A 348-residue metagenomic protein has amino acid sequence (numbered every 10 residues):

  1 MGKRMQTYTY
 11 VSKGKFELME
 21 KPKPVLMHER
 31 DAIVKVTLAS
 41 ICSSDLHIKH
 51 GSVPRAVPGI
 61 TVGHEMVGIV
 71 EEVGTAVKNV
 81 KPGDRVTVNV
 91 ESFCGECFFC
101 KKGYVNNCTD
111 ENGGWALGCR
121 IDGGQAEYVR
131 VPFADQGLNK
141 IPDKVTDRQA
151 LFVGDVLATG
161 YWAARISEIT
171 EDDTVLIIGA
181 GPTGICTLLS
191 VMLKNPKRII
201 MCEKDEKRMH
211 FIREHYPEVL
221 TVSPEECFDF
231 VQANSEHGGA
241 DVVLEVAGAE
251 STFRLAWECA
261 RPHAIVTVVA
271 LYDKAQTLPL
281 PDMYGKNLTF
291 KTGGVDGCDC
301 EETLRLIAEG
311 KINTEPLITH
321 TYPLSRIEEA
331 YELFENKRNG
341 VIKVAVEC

Functional and structural regions predicted by a protein language model:
M1-M5, K204, D229-F230, R254-E258 (+1 more regions): C-terminal hydrophobic helical "lid"/dimerization subdomain of Rossmann-like NAD(P)H-dependent oxidoreductases
P24-A39, S52-K101, P142-V145: Glycine-rich beta-strand-centered segment in the early N-terminal region that forms part of a ligand/cofactor-binding
L38, N89, L244-V246, C348: Short, well-ordered coil/turn residues at beta-beta hairpins and beta-strand->alpha-helix junctions within
G83, D172, E218, G239-A240 (+1 more regions): Local beta-strand N-terminus motif with an aromatic residue
E96-I178: NAD(P)H dinucleotide-binding glycine-rich loop of Rossmann-like/cofactor-binding domains, especially the beta1-alpha1
K140-E225: Mid-domain Rossmann-like dinucleotide-binding core that forms the NAD(H)/NADP(H) cofactor-binding site
S167, M192, M209-T289: Glycine-rich cofactor phosphate-binding loops and adjacent beta1-alpha1 units of small-molecule cofactor enzyme domains
E203, A270, G294: Conserved acidic E/D residue at the C-terminus of a beta-strand in Rossmann-like folds
